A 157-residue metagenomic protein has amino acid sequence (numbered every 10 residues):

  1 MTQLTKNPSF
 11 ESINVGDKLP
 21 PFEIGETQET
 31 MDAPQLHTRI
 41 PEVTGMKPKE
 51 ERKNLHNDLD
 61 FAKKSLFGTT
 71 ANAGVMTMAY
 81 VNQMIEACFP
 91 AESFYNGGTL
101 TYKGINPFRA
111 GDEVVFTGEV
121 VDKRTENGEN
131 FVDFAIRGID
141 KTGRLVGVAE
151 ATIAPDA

Functional and structural regions predicted by a protein language model:
M1-E23, G104, F108-A157: HotDog/MaoC-like acyl-thioester-processing domains
T2-T70: Catalytic strand-loop segment that frames the active site of acyl-thioester-processing enzymes
D32, G97, N127-G128: Sparse recognition of residues in long alpha-helices and their boundaries
H37-I40, R52-L55, N82-Q83, C88 (+3 more regions): Short, surface-exposed, charged/polar-biased interaction segments
I40-P41, K47-E51, T99, R124 (+2 more regions): Short, surface-exposed, polar/charged, turn-prone segments marking secondary-structure boundaries
S65-N72, M76-V120, F131: Hydrophobic beta-strand-centered segment that forms part of the acyl-chain substrate-binding groove
